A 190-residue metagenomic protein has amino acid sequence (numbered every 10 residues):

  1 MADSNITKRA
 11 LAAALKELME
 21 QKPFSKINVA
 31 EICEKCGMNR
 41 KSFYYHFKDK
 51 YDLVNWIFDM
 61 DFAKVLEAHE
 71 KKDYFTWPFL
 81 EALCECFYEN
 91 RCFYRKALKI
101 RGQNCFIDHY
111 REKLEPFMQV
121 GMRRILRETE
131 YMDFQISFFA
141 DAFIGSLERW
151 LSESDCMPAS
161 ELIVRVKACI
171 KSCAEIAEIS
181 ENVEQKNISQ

Functional and structural regions predicted by a protein language model:
T7, I57, D61, F106 (+3 more regions): Hydrophobic/aromatic residues within well-ordered alpha-helical segments
K8-K16, E20, S25-V29, E34-G37 (+4 more regions): An amphipathic alpha-helix adjacent to DNA-recognition modules
L15, M19, D61, V65 (+3 more regions): Hydrophobic recognition helices of helix-based DNA-binding modules
I27-N28, R95-A97, F106, A159: Short, hydrophobic secondary-structure boundary micro-motifs
H69, Y94-A97, M122, W150 (+1 more regions): Secondary-structure edge/capping motif, primarily at the C-terminal ends of alpha-helices and the immediately following
T76, K99, Q103, E128-M132 (+1 more regions): Residue-level recognition of alpha-helical structural elements
A82, G102-G145, K171, E175: Amphipathic alpha-helical packing segments from all-alpha helical-bundle domains
R149-Q190: C-terminal peripheral helix-coil segments that are non-catalytic and often amphipathic
